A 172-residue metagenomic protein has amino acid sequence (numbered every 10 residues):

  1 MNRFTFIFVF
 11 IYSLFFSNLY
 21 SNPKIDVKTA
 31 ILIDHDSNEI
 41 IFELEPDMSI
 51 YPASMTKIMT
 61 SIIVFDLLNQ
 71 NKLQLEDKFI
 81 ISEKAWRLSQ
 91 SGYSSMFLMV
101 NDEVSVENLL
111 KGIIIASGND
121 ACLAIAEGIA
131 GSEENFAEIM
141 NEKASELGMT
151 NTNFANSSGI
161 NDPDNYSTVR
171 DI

Functional and structural regions predicted by a protein language model:
M1-T5: Positively charged n-region of N-terminal signal peptides that target proteins for export
I7-F15: Bacterial N-terminal signal peptides
Y20-R170: Active-site-adjacent loops and short helices of periplasmic peptidoglycan-processing enzymes
